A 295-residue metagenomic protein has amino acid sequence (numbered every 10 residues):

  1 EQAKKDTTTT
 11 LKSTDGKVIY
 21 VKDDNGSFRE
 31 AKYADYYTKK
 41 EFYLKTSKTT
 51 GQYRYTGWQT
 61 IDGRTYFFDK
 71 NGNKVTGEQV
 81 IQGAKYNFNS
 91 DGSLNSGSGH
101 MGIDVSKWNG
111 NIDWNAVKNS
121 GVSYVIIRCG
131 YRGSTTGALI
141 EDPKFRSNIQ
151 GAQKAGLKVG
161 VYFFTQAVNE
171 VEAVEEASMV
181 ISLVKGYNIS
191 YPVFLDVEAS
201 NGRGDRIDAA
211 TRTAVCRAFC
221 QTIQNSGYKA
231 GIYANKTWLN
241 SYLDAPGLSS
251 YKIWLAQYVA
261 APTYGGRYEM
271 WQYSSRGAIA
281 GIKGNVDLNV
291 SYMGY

Functional and structural regions predicted by a protein language model:
E1-H100: Extracellular adhesion/carbohydrate-binding repeat motifs centered on closely spaced tryptophans
Y36-Y37, T60, N95-G97, K118-G121 (+5 more regions): Extracellular/periplasmic catalytic domains that process cell-envelope and extracellular macromolecules
S96-G110, P246-Y295: Functionally critical loop-and-helix segments that line ligand-binding/catalytic clefts of soluble enzyme domains
G99-S120, I126-C220, Q224-S226: Substrate-binding cleft of extracellular glycoside hydrolase catalytic domains
V159, K229-G231, I253: Hydrophobic anchor at the start of a short beta-strand that flanks the dinucleotide cofactor-binding loop
F163, A234, Q257: Short beta-strand/turn micro-motifs composed of small residues that flank or help shape donor/cofactor-binding pockets
E172, W238-P246: Glycine-rich, charge-decorated loop segments at or immediately adjacent to ligand/cofactor-binding or catalytic sites
I223, G227-N240: Aromatic-lined carbohydrate-recognition surfaces of secreted/lumenal glycan-active proteins
